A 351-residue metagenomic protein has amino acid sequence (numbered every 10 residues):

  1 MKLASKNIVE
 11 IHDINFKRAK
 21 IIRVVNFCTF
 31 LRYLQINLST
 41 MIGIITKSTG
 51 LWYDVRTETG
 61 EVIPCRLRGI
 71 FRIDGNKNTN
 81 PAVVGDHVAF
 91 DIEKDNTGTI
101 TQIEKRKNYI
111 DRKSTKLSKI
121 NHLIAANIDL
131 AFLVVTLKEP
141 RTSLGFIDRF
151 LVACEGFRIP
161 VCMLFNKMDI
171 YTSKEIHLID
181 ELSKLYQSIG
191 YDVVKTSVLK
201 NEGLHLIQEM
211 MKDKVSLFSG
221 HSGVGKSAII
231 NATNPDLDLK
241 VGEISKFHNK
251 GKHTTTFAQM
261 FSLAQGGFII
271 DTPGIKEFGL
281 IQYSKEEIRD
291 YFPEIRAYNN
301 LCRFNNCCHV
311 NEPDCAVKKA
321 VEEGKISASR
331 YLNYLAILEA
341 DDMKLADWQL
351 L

Functional and structural regions predicted by a protein language model:
L3, H12-I14, R18-K20, V24-T29: N-terminal amphipathic/hydrophobic targeting modules at extreme N-termini, encompassing cleavable Sec/SRP-type signal
N26-L144: N-terminal accessory targeting/assembly segments
L51, N76-K94, E104-I124, P160-V161 (+3 more regions): Helix-rich effector regions associated with P-loop NTPase G domains
I128-V135, R158-M168, Y191-K195: Conserved beta-strand/loop subsegment of P-loop NTPase cores
G145-R158: Histidine-anchored nucleotide/phosphate-binding helix
Y171-S222: Canonical P-loop GTPase G-domain recognition
S227-L239: A conserved segment at the C-terminal end of the G1
